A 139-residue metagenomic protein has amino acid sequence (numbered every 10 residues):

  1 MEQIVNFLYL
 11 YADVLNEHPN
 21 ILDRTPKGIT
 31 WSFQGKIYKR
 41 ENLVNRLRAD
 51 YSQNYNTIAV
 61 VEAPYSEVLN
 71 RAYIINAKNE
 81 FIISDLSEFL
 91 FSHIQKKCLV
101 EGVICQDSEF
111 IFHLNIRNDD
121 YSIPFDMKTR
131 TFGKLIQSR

Functional and structural regions predicted by a protein language model:
E2-R24, T30, Q53-E67, E101 (+1 more regions): Short beta-strand elements that form the blades of beta-propeller/WD-repeat-like and other beta-sheet-rich scaffold
Q3, D23-L43, R71-L90, D120-S138: Surface-exposed loop/turn elements that mediate protein-protein interactions on large endomembrane-trafficking
L10-V14, G35-E41, P64, F91-I94: Short, solvent-exposed secondary-structure boundary motifs
R40-Y55, V60-V61, L69-N70, E80-C105: Blade-loop segments of beta-propeller domains
K96-V100, L114-I123: Short, surface-exposed, charge-dense and proline/glycine-enriched linear segments
